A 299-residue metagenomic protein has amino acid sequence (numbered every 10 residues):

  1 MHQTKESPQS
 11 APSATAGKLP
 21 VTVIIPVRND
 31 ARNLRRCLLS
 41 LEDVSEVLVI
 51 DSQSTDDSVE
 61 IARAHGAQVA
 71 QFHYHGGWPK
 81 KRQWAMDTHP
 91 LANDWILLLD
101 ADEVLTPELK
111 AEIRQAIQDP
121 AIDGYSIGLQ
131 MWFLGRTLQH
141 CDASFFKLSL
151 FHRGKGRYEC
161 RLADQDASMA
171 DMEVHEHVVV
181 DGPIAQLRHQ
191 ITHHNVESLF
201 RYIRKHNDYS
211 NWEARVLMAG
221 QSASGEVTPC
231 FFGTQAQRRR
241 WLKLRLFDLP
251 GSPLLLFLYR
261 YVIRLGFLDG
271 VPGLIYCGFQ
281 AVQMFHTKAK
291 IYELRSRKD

Functional and structural regions predicted by a protein language model:
P20-T22: Cell-envelope/extracellular polymer assembly enzymes that use nucleotide-activated donors
I24-E46: Short, well-formed alpha-helical segments that are part of the catalytic scaffolds of diverse glycosyltransferases
I25, S45-S54, A70, A101: Short beta-strand/loop segment that forms part of the nucleotide-sugar
N33-R35, D56-H65, E108-L109: Acidic helix N-cap motif at the loop->helix transition within catalytic regions of sugar-transfer enzymes
S40, D51-I61, Y74: A conserved acidic beta->alpha catalytic loop
A64, Q83-W95: Active-site nucleotide-sugar/metal-binding loop of Leloir-type enzymes
P79-K80, M86, T106-R297: Catalytic-site signature of metal-activated, phosphate-bearing donor transferases, centered on the GT-A/GT-A-like
